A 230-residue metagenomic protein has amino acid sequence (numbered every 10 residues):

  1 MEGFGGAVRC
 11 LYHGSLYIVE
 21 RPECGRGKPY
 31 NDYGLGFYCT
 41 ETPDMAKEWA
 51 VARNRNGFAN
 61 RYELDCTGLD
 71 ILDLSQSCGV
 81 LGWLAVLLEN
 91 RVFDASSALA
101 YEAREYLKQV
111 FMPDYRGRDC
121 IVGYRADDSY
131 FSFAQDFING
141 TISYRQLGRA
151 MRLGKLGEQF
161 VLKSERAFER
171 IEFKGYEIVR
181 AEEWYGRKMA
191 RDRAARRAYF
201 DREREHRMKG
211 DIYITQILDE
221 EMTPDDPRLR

Functional and structural regions predicted by a protein language model:
E2-A7, N31-D32, R53-G57, C66-R230: Conserved NAD+-utilizing ADP-ribose enzyme module
F4-Y30: Short aromatic-glycine-(Arg/Gly/Cys) micro-motifs in beta-strand/loop hairpins
L11, A59-R61: Conserved hydrophobic/aromatic beta-strand scaffold that supports enzyme active sites
L11-Y17, G34-T40, A134-D136: Short linear motifs at secondary-structure transitions and domain/linker junctions
L16-Y17, P43, C66-G68: Short, flexible loop/turn elements at secondary-structure junctions
V19-R21, Y62, L69: Short, glycine-biased loop/turn motifs at secondary-structure junctions and in low-complexity Ser/Thr/Pro-rich termini
R21-G27, T40, K108, M112: A generic structural signal for ordered alpha-helices
K28-R53: Extended catalytic/binding region for NAD+/ADP-ribose chemistry, centered on the ART fold
